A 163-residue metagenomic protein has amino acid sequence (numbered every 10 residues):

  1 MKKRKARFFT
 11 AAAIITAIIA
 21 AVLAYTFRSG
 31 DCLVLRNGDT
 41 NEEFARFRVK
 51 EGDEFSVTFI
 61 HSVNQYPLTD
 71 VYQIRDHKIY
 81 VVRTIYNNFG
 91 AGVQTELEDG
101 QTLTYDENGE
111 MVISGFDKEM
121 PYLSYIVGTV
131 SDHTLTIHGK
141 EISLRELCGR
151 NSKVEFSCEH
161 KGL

Functional and structural regions predicted by a protein language model:
M1-I18: N-terminal Sec-pathway targeting helices
A21-N37: Aromatic-capped interface at the extracytoplasmic side of an N-terminal signal-anchor transmembrane helix
G30-C32, E51-V57: Short, hydrophobic/aromatic-rich segments at coil-to-beta transitions
N37, F59-H61, C158-H160: Short, structured patches in soluble enzyme cores that scaffold and shape functional sites
D39, D76, G139-E141: Residue-level detection of beta-strand-connecting loop/turn positions
N41-R46: Local beta-strand/beta-hairpin segments that build beta-sheet-rich folds
E54-T95: Extracytoplasmic/periplasmic/luminal assembly and interaction segments in envelope/secretory/respiratory proteins
V82-R83, G92-L163: Mature, soluble, non-transmembrane domains
